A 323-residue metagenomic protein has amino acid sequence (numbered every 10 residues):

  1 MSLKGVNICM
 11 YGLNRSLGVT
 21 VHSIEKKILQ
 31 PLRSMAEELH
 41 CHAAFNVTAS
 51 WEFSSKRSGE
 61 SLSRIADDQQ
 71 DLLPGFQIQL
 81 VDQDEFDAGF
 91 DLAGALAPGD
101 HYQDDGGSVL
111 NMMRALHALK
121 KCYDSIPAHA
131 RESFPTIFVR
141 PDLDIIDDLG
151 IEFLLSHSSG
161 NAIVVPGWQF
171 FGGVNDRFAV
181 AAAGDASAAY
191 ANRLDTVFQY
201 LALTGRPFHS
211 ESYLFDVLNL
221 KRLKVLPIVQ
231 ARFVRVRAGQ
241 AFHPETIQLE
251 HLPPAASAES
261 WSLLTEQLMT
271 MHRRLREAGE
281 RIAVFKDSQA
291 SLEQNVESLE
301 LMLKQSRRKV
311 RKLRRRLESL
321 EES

Functional and structural regions predicted by a protein language model:
M1-H22: N-proximal low-complexity "stem/linker" segments adjacent to membrane-targeting elements
K4-G5, E37, R131-P135: Short coil/turn segments at beta-strand junctions that form active-site/ligand-binding loops
S16, L119-V164: GT-A fold catalytic core of metal-dependent nucleotide-sugar glycosyltransferases, centered on the diacidic
S23-E37: Short, acidic, metal-binding catalytic loop of nucleotide-sugar glycosyltransferases
A43-E52, L143, F170, A231-F233: Short beta-alpha junction loops
N46-A130: Active-site-proximal specificity loops/subdomain of glycosyltransferases
V109-Y123, A130, I145-D148, G167-A181 (+1 more regions): Catalytic core and acceptor-binding pocket of nucleotide-sugar-dependent glycosyltransferases
A256-S323: Boundary detector for helix-to-coil junctions that initiate low-complexity/charged tails
